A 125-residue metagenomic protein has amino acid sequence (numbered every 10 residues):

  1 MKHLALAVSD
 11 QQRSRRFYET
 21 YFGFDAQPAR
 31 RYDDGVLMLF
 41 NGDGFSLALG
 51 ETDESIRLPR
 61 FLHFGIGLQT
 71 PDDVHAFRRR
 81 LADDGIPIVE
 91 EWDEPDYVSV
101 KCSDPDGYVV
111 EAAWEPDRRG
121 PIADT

Functional and structural regions predicted by a protein language model:
M1-R13, H63-I66, R118-T125: N-terminal beta-strand motif that seeds the catalytic metal site of vicinal oxygen chelate
A5-L47: Core segments of cupin and vicinal oxygen chelate
R13, D72-A76: Short, conserved charged micro-motifs
Q27, R78-T125: Vicinal oxygen chelate
G35-L37, L62, D96-V100: Short beta-strand micro-motifs in enzyme catalytic cores
G44, L62, I66, R79: A contiguous binding-surface segment within folded domains or other stable secondary-structure elements
S55-L58: Short, flexible turn/loop "capping" segments at secondary-structure junctions
